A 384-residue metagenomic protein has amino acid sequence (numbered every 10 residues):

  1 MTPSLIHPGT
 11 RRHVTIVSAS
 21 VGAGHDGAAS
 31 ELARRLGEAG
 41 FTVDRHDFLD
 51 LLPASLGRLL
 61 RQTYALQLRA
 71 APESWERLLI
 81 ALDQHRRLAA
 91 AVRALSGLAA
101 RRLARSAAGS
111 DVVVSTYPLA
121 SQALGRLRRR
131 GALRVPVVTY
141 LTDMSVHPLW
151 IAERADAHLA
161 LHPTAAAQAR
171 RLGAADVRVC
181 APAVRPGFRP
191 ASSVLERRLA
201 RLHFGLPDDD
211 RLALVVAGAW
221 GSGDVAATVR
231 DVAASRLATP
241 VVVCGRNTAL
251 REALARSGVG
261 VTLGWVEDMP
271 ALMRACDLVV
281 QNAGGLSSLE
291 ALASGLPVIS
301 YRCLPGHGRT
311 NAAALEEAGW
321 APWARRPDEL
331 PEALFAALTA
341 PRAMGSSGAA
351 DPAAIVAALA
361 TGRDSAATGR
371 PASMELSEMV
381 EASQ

Functional and structural regions predicted by a protein language model:
E31-S106: Conserved N-terminal ligand/cofactor-binding loop architecture of enzyme catalytic domains
A100-P118: Short N-terminal targeting/anchoring amphipathic segment
S110, A155, C276: An anion/phosphate-binding loop that grips the pyrophosphate of nucleotide cofactors and donors
G131-A191: Active-site-proximal region of nucleotide-activated glycan assembly enzymes, centered on histidine/acidic-rich loops
V194-L202, L206-C276: Donor-nucleotide binding loops and adjacent catalytic segments primarily of GT-B fold Leloir glycosyltransferases
M269-T310: A donor-sugar binding/catalytic signature common to diverse glycosyltransferases and related nucleotide-sugar
E316-W320, R325-P341: C-terminal "capping" alpha-helix adjacent to the active site of nucleotide-linked donor transferases in cell-envelope
G345-Q384: C-terminal alpha-helical cap of glycosyltransferases
